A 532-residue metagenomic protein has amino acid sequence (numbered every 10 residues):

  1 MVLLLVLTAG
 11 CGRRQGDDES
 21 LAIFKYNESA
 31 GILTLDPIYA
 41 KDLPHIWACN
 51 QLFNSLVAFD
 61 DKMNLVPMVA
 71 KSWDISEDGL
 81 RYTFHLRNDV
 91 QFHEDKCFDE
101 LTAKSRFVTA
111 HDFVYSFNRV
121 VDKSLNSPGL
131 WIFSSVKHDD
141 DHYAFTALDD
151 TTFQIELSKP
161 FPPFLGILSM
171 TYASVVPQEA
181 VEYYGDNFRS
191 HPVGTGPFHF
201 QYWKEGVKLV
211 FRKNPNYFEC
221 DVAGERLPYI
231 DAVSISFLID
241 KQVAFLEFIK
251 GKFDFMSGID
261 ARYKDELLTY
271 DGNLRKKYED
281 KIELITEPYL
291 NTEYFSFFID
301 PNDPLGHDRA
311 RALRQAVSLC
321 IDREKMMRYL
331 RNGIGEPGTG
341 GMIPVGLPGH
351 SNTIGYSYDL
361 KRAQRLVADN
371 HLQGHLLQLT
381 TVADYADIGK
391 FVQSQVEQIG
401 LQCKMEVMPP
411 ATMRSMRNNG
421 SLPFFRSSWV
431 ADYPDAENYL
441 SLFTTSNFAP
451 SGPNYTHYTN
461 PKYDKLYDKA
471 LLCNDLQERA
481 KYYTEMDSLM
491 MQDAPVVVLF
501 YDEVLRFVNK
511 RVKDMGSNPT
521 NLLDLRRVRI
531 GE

Functional and structural regions predicted by a protein language model:
N27-D78, L125, V193: N-terminal lobe/hinge region of extracytoplasmic solute-binding protein
A30-I46, V69, K96-T102, P163-A173 (+3 more regions): A structural "hinge/loop" feature
K71-N126, Q154, A244-E247, H307: Aromatic- and charge-enriched surface segment that lines or borders ligand/interaction sites
H93, E156-S174, R189-V243, L268-T292 (+2 more regions): Aromatic-rich, solvent-exposed beta-strand/loop patch
D112, R119-Q178, H199, K204: Surface-exposed binding/hinge segments that line and control ligand-binding clefts or catalytic entry sites
F198, P304-L305, E336-D369, Y385-D387: Structural transition elements
K204-K208, E293, A316-H350, A383-Q393 (+1 more regions): Detector for C-terminal structural segments
R212-F218, E287-L313, T459, D502: A bilobed periplasmic-binding-protein/Venus flytrap-type ligand-binding module shared by bacterial periplasmic
